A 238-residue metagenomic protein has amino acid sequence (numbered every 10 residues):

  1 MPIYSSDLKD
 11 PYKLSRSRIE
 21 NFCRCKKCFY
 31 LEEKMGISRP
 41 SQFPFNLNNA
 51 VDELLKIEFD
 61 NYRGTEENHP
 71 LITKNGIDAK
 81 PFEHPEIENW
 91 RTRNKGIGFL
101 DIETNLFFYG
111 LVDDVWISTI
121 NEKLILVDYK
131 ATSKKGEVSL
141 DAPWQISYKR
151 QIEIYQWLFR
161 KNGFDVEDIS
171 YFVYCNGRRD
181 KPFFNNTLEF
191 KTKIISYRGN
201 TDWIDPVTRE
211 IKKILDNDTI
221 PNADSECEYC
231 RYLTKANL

Functional and structural regions predicted by a protein language model:
M1-I120: Metal-dependent nuclease catalytic cores that hydrolyze phosphodiester bonds in DNA/RNA, characterized by
M1-Y4, P11-K13, I37-S41, G96 (+4 more regions): Generic, low-specificity signal for short hydrophobic/alpha-helical stretches with a mild N-terminal bias, encompassing
E20-N21, N162-F164, T219: A general structural signal for short secondary-structure junctions and capping/turn motifs
K27-C28, M35-G36, N49, E53-N68 (+6 more regions): Accessory terminal regions of nucleic-acid processing enzymes
Y30-L31, S38-P40, K134-E137, R178-P182 (+1 more regions): Short catalytic/ligand-binding loop motif for oxyanion handling, primarily in non-cytosolic enzymes, centered on
S41, S139-A142, D218-T219: Short, polar/flexible loop-turn hinges at active-site or ligand-entry regions and domain interfaces
Q42, Y171-V173, C230: Catalytic phosphate/metal-binding cores of nucleic-acid and nucleotide-processing enzymes, i.e., regions that mediate
W90-P206: Mg2+/Mn2+-dependent nuclease catalytic core
